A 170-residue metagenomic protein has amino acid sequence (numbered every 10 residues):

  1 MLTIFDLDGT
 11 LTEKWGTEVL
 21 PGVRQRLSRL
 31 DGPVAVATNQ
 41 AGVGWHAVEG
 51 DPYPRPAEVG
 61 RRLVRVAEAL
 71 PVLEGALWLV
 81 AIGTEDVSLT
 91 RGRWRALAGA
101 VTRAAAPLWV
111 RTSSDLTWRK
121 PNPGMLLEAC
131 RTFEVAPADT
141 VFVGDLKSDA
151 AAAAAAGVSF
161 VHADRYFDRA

Functional and structural regions predicted by a protein language model:
M1-A170: HAD-like aspartate-dependent phosphatase fold
